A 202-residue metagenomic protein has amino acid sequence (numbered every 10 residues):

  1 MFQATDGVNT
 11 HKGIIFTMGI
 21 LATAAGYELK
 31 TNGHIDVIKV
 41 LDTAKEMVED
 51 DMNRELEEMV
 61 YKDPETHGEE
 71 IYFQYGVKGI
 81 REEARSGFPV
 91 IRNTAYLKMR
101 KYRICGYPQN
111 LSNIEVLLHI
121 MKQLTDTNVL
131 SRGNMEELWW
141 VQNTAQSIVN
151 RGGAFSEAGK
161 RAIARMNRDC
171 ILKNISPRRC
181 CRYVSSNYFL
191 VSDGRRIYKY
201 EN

Functional and structural regions predicted by a protein language model:
M1-Y27: Long, hydrophobic/aromatic-enriched structural stretches that serve as scaffold segments
G7-G13, I104-S112, I175-C181: Structural motif
G13-L21, N113-V116, C181-S185: Catalytic-loop motifs flanking and including active-site residues across diverse enzymes
A25-R168, L172-N174, V191-N202: Phosphate-rich cofactor/ligand-interacting catalytic cores and adjacent structured alpha/beta frameworks
C180-Y188, D193-R196: Low-complexity basic/metal-binding stretches
